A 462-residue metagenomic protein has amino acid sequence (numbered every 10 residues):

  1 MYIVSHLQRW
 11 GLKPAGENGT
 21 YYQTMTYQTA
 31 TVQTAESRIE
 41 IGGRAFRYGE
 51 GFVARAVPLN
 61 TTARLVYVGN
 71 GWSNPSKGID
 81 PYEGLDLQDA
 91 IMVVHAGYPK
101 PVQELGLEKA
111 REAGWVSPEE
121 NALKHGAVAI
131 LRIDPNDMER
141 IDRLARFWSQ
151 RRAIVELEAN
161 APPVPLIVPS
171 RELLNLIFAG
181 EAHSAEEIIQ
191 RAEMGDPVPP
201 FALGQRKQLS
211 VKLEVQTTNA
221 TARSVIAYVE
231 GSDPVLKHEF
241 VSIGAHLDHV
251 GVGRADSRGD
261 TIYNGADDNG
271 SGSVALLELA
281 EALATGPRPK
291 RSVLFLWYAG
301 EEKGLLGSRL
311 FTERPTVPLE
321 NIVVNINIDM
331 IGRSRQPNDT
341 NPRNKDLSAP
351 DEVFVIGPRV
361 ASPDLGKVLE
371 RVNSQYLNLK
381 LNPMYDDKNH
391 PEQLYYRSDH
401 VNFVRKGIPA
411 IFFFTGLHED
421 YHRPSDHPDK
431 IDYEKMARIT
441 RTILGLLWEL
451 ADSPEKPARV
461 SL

Functional and structural regions predicted by a protein language model:
M1-E104, G204-Q205, T221-S224, V368: Noncatalytic luminal/extracellular "stalk/propeptide" segments of secretory-pathway proteins
M1-P14, D86, A90-A113, R223-L296: Catalytic-core environment of secreted peptidases
M1-R9, T20, G114-N121, G126 (+9 more regions): Extracytoplasmic/secreted proteins, especially bacterial periplasmic and envelope-associated proteins
G16, Q23-T24, L65-V68, I91-H95 (+14 more regions): Structural recognition of the beta-strand scaffold that forms the well-ordered cores of secreted hydrolase catalytic
G42-R47, E156, P162-H183, R288 (+1 more regions): Metal-dependent peptidase/peptidase-like ectodomains
G43-I79, A159-G265, E281, T285: Soluble metallo-hydrolase cores and metallopeptidase-like ectodomains found primarily in the secretory/periplasmic
Y48-P165, E230, H238-F240, R254 (+2 more regions): Extracellular/luminal Protease-associated
E281, T285, F414-L462: His/Asp/Glu-rich mid-to-C-terminal helical/loop segments that flank catalytic regions of hydrolases
